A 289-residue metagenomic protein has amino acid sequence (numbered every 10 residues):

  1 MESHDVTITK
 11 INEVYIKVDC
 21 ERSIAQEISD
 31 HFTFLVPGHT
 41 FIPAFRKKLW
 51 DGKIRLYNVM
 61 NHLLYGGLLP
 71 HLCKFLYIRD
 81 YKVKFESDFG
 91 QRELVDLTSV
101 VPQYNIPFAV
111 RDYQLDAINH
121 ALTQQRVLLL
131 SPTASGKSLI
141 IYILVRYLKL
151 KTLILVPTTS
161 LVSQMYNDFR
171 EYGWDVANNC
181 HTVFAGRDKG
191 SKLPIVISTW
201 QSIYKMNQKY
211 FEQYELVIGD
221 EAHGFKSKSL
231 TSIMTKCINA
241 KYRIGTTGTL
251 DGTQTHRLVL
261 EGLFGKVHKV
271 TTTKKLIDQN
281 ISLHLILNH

Functional and structural regions predicted by a protein language model:
H4-D30: Short glycine-/aliphatic-rich beta-strand segments at the starts of folded cytosolic domains
T33-E93: Interdomain "pre-motor" coupling segment immediately N-terminal to P-loop NTPase/helicase cores
K53-L56, F75-I78, K84-L130: Conserved pre-motif I regulatory segment
T123-L148, L153: Walker A/P-loop
T152, T159-G186: Conserved helix-turn-beta segment of the N-terminal RecA-like "Helicase ATP-binding" lobe in SF1/SF2 helicases
S163-Q164, S191, K205-M206, G252-R257 (+1 more regions): Switch/connector loops and helix/strand junctions flanking conserved nucleotide-binding motifs in nucleotide-processing
F184-L216, K226-S232: Conserved helix/coil segment N-terminal to the catalytic DExD/H
E215-L216, H223-I286: Post-DEXD/H (motif II) to motif III coupling segment of the RecA-like Helicase ATP-binding lobe
